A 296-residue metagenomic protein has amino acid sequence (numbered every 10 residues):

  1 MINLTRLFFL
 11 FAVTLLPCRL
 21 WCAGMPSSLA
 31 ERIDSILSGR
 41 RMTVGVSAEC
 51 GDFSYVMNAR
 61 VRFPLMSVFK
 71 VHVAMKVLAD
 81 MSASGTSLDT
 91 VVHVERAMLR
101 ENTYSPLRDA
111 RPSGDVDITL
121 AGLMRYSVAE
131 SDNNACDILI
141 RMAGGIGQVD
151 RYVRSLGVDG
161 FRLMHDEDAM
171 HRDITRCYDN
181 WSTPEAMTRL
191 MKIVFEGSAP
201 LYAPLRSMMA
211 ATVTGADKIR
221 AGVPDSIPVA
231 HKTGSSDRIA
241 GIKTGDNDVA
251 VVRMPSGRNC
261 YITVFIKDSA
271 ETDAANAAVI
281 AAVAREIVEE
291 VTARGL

Functional and structural regions predicted by a protein language model:
M1-M25: Bacterial Sec-dependent N-terminal signal peptides
L20-P64: Beta-lactamase-like hydrolase cores
M25-I36, R141-M142, I146-G147, R189-L190 (+3 more regions): Structured C-terminal helix/loop/strand segments within mature extracytoplasmic catalytic/sensor domains
T43, V116, D137-G197: Mid-domain, small-residue-enriched loop/turn segments at the edges of structured enzyme/sensor domains
T43-E49, V56, H72, H93 (+2 more regions): Soluble periplasmic/extracytoplasmic beta-strand elements of cell-envelope proteins
P64-V94, S127, I262: Active-site SXXK
L88-S105, A143-G144, A211-T212: Acidic helix-start/capping segments at beta-turn-to-alpha-helix junctions
L99-I138, I146: Conserved catalytic neighborhood of penicillin-recognizing serine enzymes
